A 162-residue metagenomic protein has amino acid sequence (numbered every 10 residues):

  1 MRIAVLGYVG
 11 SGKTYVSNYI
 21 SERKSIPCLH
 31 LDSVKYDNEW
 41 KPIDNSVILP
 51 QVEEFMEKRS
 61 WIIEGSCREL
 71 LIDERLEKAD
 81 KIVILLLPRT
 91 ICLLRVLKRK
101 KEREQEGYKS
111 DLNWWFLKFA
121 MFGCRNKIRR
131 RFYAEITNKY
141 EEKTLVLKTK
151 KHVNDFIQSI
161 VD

Functional and structural regions predicted by a protein language model:
R2: Walker A (P-loop) ATP-phosphate-binding motif of ABC ATPase nucleotide-binding domains
V5: Hydrophobic anchor at the beta1->P-loop junction of P-loop NTPases
V9: The conserved Walker
T14: Walker A/P-loop
R23, C124-D162: NTP-dependent small-molecule kinase module
P27-K81: Conserved nucleotide-sensing/catalytic segment adjacent to the nucleotide-binding pocket in NTP-handling enzymes
L86-I128, F132: A glycine- and Lys/Arg-enriched "phosphate-lid" helix/loop adjacent to the NTP-binding pocket of small-molecule kinases
